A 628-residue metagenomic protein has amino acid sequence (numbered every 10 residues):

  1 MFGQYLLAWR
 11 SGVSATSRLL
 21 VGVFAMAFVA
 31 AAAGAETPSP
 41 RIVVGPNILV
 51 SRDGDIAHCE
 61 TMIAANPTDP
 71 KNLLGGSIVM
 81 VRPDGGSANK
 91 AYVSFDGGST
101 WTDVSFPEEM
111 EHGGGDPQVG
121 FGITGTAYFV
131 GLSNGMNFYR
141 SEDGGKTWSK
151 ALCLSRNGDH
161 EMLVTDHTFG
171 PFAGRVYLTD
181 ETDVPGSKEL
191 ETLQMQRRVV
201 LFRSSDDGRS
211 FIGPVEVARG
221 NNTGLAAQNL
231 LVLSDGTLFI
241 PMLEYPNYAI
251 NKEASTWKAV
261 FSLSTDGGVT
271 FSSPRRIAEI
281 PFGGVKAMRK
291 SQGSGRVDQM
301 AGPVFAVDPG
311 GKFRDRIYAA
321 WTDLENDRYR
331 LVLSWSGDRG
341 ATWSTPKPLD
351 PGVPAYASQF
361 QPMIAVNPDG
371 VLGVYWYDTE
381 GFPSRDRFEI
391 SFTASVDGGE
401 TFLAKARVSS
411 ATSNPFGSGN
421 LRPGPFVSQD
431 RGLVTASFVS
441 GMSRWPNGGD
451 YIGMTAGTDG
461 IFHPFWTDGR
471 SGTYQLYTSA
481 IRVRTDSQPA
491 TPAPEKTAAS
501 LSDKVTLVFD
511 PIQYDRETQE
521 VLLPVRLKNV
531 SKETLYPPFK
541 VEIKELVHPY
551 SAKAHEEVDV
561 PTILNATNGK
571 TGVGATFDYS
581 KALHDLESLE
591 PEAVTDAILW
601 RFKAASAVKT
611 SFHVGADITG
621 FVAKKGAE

Functional and structural regions predicted by a protein language model:
M1-S17: N-terminal secretory signal peptides that target proteins for export/translocation
S17-A30: Bacterial N-terminal signal peptides
E36-T491: C-terminal PAP-associated
E60, V508, E517-P524, T595-A597: Short, solvent-exposed loop/turn segments enriched in Ser/Thr/Gly
S487-T518: Low-complexity, acidic Ser/Thr/Pro/Gly-rich terminal tails and inter-domain linkers that flank the onset of structured
R526-E533, E545: Asparagine-centered strand-capping/turn motif at beta-strand->loop junctions
H555-S606: Intrinsically disordered, low-complexity Pro/Gly/Ser/Thr-rich segments with frequent PxxP/GP/PP motifs and embedded
D596-E628: Terminal connector regions
